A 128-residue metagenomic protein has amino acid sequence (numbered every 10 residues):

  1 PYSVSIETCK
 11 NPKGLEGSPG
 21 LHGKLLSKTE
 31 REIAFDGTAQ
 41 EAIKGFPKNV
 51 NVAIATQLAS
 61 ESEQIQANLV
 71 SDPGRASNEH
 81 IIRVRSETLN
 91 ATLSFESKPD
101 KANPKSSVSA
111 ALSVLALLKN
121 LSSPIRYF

Functional and structural regions predicted by a protein language model:
P1-F128: Active-site-lining helix/loop region of Rossmann-like oxidoreductase modules
